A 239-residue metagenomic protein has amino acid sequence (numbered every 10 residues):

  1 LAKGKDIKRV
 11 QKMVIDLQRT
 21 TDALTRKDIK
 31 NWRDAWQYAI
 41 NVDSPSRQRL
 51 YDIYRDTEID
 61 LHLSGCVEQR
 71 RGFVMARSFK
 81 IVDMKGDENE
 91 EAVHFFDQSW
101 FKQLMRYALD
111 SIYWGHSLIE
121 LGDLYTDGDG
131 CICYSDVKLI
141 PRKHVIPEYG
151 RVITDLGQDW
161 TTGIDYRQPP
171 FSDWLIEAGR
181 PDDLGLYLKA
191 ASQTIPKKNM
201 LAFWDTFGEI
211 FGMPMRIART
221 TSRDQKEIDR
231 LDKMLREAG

Functional and structural regions predicted by a protein language model:
L1-A2: Glycine- and charge-rich intrinsically disordered segments
D6, Q11, I15-N41, P45-Q48 (+2 more regions): Structured, contiguous alpha/beta core segments that scaffold functional sites
D60, E68-G72, A76-F79: Active-site acidic/histidine clusters and adjacent loop/turn architecture that either coordinate catalytic ions
